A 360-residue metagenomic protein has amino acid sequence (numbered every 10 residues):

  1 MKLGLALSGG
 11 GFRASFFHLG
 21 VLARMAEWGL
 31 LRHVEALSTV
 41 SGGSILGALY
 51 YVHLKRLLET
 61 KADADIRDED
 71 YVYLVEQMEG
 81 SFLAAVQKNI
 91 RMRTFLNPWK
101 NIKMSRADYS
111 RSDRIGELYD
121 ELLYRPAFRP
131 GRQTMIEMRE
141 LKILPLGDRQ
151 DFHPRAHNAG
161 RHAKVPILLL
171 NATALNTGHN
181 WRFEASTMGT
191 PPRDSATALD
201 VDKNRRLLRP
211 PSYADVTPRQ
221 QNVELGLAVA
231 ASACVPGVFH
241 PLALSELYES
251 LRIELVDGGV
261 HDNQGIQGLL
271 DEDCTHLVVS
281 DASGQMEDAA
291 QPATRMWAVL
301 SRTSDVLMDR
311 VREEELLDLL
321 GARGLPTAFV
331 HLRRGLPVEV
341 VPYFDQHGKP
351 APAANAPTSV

Functional and structural regions predicted by a protein language model:
M1-V360: Catalytic domains of lipid- and phosphate-ester/thioester hydrolases
